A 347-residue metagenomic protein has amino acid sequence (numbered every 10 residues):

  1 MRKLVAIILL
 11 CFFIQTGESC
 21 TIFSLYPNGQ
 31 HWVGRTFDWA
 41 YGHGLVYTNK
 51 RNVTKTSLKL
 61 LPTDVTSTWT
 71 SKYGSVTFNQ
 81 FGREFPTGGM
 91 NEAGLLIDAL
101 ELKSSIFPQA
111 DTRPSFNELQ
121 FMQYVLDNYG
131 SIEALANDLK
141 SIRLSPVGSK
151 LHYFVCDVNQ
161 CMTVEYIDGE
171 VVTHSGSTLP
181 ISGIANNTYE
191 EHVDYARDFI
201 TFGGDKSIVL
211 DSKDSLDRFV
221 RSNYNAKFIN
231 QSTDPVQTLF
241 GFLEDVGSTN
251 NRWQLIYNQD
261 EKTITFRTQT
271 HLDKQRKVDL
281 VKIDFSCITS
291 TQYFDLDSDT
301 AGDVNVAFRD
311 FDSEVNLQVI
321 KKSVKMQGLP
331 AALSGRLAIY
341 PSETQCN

Functional and structural regions predicted by a protein language model:
L4-F13: Sec-dependent N-terminal signal peptides
Q15-S19: Sec/Tat signal peptide C-region and signal peptidase I cleavage site
T21-R83, D98-Q123, D157-N347: C-terminal, well-structured catalytic/ligand-binding subdomain of enzymes
S24-L25, F85-M90, L151: Cofactor- and metal-binding active-site motifs of prokaryotic enzymes that mediate redox/radical or nucleophilic
N91-A93, L126-I132, D260-E261: A short, structured loop/turn motif at beta-sheet edges
G94, L135, L255: A residue-level signal for conserved active-site and pocket-lining positions in enzyme catalytic cores
S105-I106, S115-L151: Intrinsically disordered, low-complexity linker/loop segments enriched in Gly/Pro and charged/polar residues
H152-C156: Short beta-strand motif characteristic of blades in beta-propeller domains
